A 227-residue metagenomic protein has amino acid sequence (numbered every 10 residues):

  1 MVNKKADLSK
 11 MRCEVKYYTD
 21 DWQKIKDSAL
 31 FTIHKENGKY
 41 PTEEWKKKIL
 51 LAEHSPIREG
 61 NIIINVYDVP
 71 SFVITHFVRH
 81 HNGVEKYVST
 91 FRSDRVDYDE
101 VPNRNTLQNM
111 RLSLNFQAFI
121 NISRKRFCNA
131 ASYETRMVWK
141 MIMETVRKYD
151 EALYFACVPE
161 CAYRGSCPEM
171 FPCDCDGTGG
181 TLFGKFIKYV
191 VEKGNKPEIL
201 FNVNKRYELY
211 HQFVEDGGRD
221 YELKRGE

Functional and structural regions predicted by a protein language model:
M1-E227: Family-specific signature for flavin-dependent thymidylate synthase
